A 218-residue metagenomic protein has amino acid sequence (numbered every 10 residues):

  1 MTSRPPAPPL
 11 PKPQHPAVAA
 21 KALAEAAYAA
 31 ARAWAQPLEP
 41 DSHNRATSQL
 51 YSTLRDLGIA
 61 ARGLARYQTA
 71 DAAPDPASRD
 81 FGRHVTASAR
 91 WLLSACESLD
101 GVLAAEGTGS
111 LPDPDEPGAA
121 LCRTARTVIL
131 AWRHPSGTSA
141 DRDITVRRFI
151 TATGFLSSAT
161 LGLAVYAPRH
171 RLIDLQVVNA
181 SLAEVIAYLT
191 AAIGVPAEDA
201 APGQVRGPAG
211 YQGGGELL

Functional and structural regions predicted by a protein language model:
M1-H15, P202-L218: Actinobacteria-biased recognition of intrinsically disordered, low-complexity terminal regions
P8-A201: Long, low-complexity or tandemly repetitive, helically biased scaffold regions used for multimeric assembly/adhesion
